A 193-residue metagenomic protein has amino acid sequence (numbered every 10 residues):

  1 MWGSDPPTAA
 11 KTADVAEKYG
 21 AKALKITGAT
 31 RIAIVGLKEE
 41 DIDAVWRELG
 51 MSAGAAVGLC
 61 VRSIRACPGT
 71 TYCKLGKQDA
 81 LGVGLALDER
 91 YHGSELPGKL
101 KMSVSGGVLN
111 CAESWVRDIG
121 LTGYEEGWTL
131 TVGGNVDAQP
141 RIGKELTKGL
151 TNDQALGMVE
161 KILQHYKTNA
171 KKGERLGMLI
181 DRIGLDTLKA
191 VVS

Functional and structural regions predicted by a protein language model:
M1-E125: Small-residue-enriched alpha-helical segments and adjacent helix-cap loops that form tight helix-helix packing
M1-S4, L37, L75-D79, T147-Q154 (+2 more regions): Catalytic cores of large soluble enzymes that bind and process phosphate-bearing ligands
G28, G173-M178: Short, surface-exposed loop/turn segments at secondary-structure junctions
T71, N135-P140, L179-R182: Flexible glycine/acidic-rich beta-alpha junction loops that bind and position SAM and/or redox cofactors in anaerobic
G106, N110, W115-R175, K189: Mobile "lid/hinge" segments at catalytic clefts and subdomain interfaces of large enzymes
L176-V192: Short, highly charged C-terminal tails/helix-capping segments
